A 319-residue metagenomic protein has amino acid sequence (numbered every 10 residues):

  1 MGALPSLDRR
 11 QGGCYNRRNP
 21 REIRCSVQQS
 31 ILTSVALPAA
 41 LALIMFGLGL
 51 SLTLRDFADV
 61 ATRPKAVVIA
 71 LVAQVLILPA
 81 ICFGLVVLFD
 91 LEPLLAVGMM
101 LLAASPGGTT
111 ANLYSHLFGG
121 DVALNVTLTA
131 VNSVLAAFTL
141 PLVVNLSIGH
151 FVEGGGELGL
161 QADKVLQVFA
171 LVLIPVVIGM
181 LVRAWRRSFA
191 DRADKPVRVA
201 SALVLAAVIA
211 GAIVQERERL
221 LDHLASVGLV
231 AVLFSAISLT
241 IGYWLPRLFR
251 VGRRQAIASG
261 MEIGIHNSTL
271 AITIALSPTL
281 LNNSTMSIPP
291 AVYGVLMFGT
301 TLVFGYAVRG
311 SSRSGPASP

Functional and structural regions predicted by a protein language model:
M1, R17-R24: N-terminal secretory/membrane targeting signals
A3-L4, R9-R17: Short, low-complexity intrinsically disordered segments enriched in A/P/G/S/L with frequent Arg, especially at protein
R21-P319: Alpha-helical transmembrane segments of multi-pass small-molecule/ion transporters
